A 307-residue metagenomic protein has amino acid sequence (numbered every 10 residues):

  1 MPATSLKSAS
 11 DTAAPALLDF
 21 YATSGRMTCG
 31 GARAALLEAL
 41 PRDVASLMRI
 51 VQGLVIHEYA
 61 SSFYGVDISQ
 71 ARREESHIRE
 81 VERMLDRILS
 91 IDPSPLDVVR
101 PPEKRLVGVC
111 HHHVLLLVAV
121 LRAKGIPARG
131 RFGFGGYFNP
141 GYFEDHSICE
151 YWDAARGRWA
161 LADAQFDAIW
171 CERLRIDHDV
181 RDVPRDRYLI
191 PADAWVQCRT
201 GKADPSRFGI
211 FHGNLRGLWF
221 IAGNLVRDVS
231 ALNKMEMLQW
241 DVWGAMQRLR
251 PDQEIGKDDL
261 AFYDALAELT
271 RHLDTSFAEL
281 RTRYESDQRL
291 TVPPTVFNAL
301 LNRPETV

Functional and structural regions predicted by a protein language model:
M1-S8: Basic/polar N-terminal segments that are highly enriched at the extreme N-terminus, encompassing both cleavable
A9-K104, L116: Secondary-structure boundary elements
D11-G25, M48-H57, Y64-A71, F134-S147 (+2 more regions): His-Asp-centered catalytic microenvironments across diverse enzyme cores, prominently the transglutaminase-like
A32-L36, G130, I148-D153: Functionally constrained cores in energy, signaling, and assembly domains
L40, E103-C110, N214, L218 (+1 more regions): Aromatic-acidic/polar surface patches that form glycan- and anion
E103-R131, C149: Cysteine-centered nucleophilic/redox motifs
T295, P304-V307: Terminal accessory regions of large proteins
